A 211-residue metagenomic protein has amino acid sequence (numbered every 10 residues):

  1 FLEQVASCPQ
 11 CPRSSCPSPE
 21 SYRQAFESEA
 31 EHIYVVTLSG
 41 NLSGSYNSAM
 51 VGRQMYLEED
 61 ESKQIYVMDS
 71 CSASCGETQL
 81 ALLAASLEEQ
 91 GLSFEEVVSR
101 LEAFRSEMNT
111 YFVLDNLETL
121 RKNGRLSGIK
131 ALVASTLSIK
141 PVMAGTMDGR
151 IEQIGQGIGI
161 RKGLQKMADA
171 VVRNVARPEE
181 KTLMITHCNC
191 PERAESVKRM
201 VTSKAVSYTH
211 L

Functional and structural regions predicted by a protein language model:
F1-L2, Y22-R23, T119, V197: Broad hydrophobic/π-residue packing in well-ordered secondary structure
F1-S21: N-terminal glycine-rich anion-binding loop in soluble enzyme alpha/beta folds
E3, Q24, V36, E58 (+2 more regions): Intrinsically disordered, low-complexity regions enriched in small/polar residues
S7-C8, E29, F104-E107: Structured helix-beta-strand junction loops
R13, V35, V67, M184-I185: Short catalytic-loop micro-motif centered on adjacent basic/acidic residues
P17-I33, T37-E59: Active-site cofactor/cluster-binding pocket
N41-S45, A49-Q54, D60-Y66, S72-L82 (+1 more regions): Mixed-charge interfacial surface used for oligomerization/domain docking and macromolecular partner engagement
